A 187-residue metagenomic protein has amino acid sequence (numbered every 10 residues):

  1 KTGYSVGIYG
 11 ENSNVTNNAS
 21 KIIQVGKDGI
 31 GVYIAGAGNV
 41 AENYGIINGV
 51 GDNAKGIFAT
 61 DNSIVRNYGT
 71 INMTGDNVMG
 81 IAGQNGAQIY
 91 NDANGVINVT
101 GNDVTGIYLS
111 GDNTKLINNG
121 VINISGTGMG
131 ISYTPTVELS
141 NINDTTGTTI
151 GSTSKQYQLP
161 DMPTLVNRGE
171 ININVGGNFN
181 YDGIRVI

Functional and structural regions predicted by a protein language model:
K1-S5, N14-D28, G38-N53, I64-N77 (+4 more regions): Beta-strand-rich solenoid/repeat architectures in extracellular/passenger domains of polysaccharide-targeting enzymes
Y133-P135: General N-terminal targeting signals
